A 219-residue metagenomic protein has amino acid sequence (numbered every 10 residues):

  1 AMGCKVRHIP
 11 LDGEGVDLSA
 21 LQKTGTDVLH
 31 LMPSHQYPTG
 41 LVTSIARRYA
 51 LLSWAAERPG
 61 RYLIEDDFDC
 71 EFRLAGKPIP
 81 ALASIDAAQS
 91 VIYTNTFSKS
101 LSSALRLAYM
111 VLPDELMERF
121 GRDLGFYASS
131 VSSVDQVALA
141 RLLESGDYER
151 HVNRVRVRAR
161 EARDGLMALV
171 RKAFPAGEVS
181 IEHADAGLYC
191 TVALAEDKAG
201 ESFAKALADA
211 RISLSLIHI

Functional and structural regions predicted by a protein language model:
A1-M2: Substrate-binding/gating loop at the entrance of the active-site cleft, primarily in PLP-dependent aminotransferase-like
V16-G25, L41-G60, D69-S100, D114-E115: Active-site pre-lysine segment of PLP-dependent enzymes
A87-R160: Conserved core segment of the aminotransferase class I/II
R156-M167, V179-A193: Conserved glycine-rich beta-strand-loop-beta hairpin in the small C-terminal domain of fold type I
K198-F203: Short, conserved charged micro-motifs
I217-I219: Conserved small/polar residues in nucleotide/adenosyl-binding loops
